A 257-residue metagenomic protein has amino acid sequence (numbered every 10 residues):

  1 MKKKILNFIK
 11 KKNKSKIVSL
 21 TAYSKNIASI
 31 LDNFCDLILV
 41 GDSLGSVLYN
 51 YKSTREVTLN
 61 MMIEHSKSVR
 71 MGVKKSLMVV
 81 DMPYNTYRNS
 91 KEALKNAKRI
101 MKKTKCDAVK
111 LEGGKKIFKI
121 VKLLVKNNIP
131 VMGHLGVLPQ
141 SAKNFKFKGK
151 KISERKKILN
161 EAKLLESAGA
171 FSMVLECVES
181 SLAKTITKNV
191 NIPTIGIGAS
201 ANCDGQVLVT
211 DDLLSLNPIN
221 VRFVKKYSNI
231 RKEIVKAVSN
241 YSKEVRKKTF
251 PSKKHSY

Functional and structural regions predicted by a protein language model:
M1-S228, K232-Y257: Alpha/beta enzyme core
